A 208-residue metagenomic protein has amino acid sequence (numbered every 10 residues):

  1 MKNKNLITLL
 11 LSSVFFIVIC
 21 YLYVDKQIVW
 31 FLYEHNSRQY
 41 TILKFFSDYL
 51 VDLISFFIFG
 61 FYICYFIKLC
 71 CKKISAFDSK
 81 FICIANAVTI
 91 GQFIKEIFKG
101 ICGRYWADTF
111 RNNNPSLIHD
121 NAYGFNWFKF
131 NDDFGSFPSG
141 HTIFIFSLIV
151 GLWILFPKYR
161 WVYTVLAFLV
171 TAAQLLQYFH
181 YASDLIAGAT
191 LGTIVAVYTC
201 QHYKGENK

Functional and structural regions predicted by a protein language model:
M1-Y62, K99-I118, F128: N-terminal transmembrane-helix/juxtamembrane module of multi-pass inner/ER membrane proteins
K2-L11, I118-K208: Membrane-embedded catalytic cores of phosphoryl/pyrophosphoryl-handling enzymes
L10-V14, L53, F57, I84-Q92 (+2 more regions): Alpha-helical transmembrane spans of integral membrane proteins, capturing the lipid-embedded, hydrophobic core of TM
F15-L22, V88-E96, A167-Y178: Aromatic-anchored segments of alpha-helical transmembrane domains
I19, D25, F59, I63 (+4 more regions): Alpha-helical membrane-inserting segments
W30, E34, C70-I74, G100-D108 (+2 more regions): Transmembrane helix-loop junctions in multipass membrane proteins, especially transporters and channels
L50-Y65, H141-L155: Hydrophobic alpha-helical transmembrane segments
Y62-I101: Interfacial segments of alpha-helical transmembrane regions
